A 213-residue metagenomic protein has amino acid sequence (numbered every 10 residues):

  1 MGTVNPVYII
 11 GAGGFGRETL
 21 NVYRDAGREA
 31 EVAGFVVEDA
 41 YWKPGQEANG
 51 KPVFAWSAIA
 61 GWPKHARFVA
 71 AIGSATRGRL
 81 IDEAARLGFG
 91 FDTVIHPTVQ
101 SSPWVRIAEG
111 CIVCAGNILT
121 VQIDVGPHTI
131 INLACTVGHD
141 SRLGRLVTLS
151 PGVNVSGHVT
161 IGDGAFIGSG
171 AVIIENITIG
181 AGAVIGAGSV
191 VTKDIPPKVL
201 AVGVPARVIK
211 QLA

Functional and structural regions predicted by a protein language model:
G2-A66: A solvent-exposed beta-alpha-beta segment
G11, I72, E175: Small/polar loops that bind or transfer phosphate-bearing groups
F15, G73-A75, R207: Short glycine-rich anion-binding loops that position phosphate/pyrophosphate groups of nucleotides and phosphorylated
E18-T19, R79, V208: Phosphate- and divalent-cation-binding pockets in alpha/beta enzyme and binding domains that engage nucleotide-derived
N21, D82, S189: Active-site phosphate/pyrophosphate- and oxyanion-stabilizing loops and adjacent acidic/basic residues in soluble
G27-E29, A85-F89, K193: Short helix-capping segments at alpha-helix termini
A40-S101: Phosphate-bearing ligand-interacting subdomains that bind or position ATP/ADP/UDP/GDP/NAD(P) or nucleotide-linked
V94-V202, A206-I209: Structural signal for interior beta-strand "rungs" in well-ordered beta-sheet cores of soluble enzyme domains
